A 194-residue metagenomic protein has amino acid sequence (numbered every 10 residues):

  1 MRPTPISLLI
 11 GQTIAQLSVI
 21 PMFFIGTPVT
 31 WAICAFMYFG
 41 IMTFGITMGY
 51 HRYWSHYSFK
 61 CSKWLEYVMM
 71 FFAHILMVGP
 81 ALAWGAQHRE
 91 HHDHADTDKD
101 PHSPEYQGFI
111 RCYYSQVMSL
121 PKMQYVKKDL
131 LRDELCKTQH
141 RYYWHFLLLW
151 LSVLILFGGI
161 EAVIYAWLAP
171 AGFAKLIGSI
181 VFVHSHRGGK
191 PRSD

Functional and structural regions predicted by a protein language model:
M1-I180, H184: Non-catalytic, topology-defining segments of multipass membrane proteins
G189-D194: Polar-ligand-bearing catalytic/cofactor-coordination segments of membrane-embedded or membrane-tethered inner-membrane
